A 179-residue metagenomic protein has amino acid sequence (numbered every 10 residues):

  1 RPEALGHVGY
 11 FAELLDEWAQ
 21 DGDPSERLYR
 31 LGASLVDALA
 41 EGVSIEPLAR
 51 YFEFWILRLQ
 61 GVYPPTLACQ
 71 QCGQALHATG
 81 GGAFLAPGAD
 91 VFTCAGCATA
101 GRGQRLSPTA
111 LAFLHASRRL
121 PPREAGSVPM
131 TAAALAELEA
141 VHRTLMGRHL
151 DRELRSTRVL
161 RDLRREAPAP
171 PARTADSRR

Functional and structural regions predicted by a protein language model:
R1-R179: Non-catalytic alpha-helical scaffolds and adjoining flexible linkers that form interface surfaces for assembly
